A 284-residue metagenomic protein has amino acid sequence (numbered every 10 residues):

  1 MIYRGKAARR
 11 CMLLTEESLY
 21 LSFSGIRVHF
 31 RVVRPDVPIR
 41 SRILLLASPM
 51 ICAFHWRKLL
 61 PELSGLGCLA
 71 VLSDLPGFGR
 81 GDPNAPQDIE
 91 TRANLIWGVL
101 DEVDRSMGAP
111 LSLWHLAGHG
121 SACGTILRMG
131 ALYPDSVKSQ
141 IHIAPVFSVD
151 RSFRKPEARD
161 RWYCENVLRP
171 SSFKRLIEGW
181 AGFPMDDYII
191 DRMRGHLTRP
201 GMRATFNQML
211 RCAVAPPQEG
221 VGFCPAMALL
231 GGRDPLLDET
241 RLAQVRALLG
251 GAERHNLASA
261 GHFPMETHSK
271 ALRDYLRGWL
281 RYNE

Functional and structural regions predicted by a protein language model:
F23-I26, R31, L69-A117, D274: Active-site loop/oxyanion-hole signature of alpha/beta-hydrolase fold enzymes
I26, R31-R80: Conserved HGGG/HGGXW glycine-rich cap/lid loop of the alpha/beta-hydrolase fold
L44-S48, H119, L230: The conserved beta1-alpha1 loop
G118, A122, I126: Gly/Ala-rich beta-loop-alpha elbow adjacent to hydrolase catalytic centers
L127, A131-L132, V137-V167: Flexible "cap/lid" loop of the alpha/beta hydrolase fold
R151-F153, V167-G222: Conserved alpha/beta-hydrolase catalytic His-Asp/Glu region
T205-A247, N256: Conserved serine/cysteine hydrolase catalytic core
A260-R273: Catalytic histidine-centered segment of alpha/beta-hydrolase-like enzymes
